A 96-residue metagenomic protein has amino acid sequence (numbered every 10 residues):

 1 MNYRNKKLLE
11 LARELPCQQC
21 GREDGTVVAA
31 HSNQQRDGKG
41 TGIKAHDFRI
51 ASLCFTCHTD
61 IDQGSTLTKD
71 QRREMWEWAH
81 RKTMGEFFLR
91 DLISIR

Functional and structural regions predicted by a protein language model:
M1-R13, C57, W78-K82, I95-R96: Replace "small metal-dependent catalytic modules" with "small catalytic or cofactor-binding modules
N2-A30: Short cysteine-rich loop/turn motifs with clustered Cys
G21, F55-H58: Cys/His-coordinated zinc-binding microdomains
G25-T41: Short recognition patches in nucleic-acid-associated and regulatory proteins
G38-F48, T59-R96: Polybasic, low-complexity binding patches
A51: Active-site cofactor/substrate anionic-group-binding motifs, chiefly glycine- and Lys/Arg-rich phosphate-binding loops
